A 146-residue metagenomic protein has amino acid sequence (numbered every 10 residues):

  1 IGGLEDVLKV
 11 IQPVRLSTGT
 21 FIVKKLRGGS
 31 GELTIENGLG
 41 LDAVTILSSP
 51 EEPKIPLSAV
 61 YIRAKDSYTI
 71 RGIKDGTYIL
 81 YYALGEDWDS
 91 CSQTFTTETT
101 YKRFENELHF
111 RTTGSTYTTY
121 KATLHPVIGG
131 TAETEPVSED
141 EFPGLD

Functional and structural regions predicted by a protein language model:
I1-S58, A83-D146: Primarily secretory-pathway and cell-envelope proteins
R63-K65: Tight coil/turn sites that cap or link beta-strands
T69-T77: Short Pro-Gly-centered beta-turn/loop motif in secreted/extracellular proteins
